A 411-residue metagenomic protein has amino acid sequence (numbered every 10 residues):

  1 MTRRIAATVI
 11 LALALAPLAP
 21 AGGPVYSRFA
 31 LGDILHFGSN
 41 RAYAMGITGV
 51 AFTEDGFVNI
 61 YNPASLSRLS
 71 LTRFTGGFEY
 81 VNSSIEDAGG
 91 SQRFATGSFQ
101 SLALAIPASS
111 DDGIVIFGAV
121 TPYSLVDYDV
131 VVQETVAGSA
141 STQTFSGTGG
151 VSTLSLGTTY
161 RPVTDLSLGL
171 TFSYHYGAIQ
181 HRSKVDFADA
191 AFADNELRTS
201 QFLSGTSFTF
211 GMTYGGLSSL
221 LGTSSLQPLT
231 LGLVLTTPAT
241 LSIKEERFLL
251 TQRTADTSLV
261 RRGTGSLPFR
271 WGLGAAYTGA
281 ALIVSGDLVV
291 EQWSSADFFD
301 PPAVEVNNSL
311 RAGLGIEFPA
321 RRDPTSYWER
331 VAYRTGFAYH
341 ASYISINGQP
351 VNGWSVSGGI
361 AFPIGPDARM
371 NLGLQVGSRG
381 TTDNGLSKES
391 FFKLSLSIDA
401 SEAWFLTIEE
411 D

Functional and structural regions predicted by a protein language model:
M1-A7: Bacterial N-terminal signal peptides that target proteins for export
T8-P17: Bacterial N-terminal signal peptides
A16, R73, V185-F187: Short alpha-helix boundary/capping motifs
L18-P122: N-terminal, post-signal peptide beta-strand-biased segments of exported outer-membrane/organellar beta-barrel and other
G22-A44, A105-D411: Outer-membrane beta-barrel porins/channels
